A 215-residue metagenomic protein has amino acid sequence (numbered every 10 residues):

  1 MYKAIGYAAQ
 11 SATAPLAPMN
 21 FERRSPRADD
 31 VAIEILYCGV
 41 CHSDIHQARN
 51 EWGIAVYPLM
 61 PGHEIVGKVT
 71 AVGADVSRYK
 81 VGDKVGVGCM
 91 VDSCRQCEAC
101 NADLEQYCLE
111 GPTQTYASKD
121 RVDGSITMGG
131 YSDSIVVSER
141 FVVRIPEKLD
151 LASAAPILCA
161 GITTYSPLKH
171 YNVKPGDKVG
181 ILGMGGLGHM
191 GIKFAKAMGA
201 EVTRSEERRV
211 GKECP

Functional and structural regions predicted by a protein language model:
Y2-Y7: Short structural boundary motif marking the start of a folded domain
T13-P18, H42-S43: Short N-terminal binding/cap micro-motifs at the start of the first secondary-structure element
E22-C38, E51-N101, Q106, M128 (+1 more regions): Glycine-rich beta-strand-centered segment in the early N-terminal region that forms part of a ligand/cofactor-binding
C41, C89-R140: Cysteine-cluster motifs in flexible loop/terminal segments that predominantly coordinate metals
S43-R49: Cytochrome P450 core scaffold surrounding the K-helix E-X-X-R motif and the conserved "meander" helix-loop region
D133, E147-R209: Mid-domain Rossmann-like dinucleotide-binding core that forms the NAD(H)/NADP(H) cofactor-binding site
G211-P215: Short "domain-exit" segments at the C-terminal end of structured domains
